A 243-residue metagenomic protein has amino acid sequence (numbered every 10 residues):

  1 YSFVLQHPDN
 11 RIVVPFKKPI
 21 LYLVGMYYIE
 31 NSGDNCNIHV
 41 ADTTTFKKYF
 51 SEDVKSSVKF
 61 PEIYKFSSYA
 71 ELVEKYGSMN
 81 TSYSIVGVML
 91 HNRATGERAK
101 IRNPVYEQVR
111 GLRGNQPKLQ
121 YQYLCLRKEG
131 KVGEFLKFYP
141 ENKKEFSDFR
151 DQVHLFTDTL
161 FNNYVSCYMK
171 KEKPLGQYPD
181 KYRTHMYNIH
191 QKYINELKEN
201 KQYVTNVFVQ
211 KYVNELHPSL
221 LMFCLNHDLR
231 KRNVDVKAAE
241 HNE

Functional and structural regions predicted by a protein language model:
Y1-E243: Core nucleotide-handling region used for phosphoryl-transfer chemistry
